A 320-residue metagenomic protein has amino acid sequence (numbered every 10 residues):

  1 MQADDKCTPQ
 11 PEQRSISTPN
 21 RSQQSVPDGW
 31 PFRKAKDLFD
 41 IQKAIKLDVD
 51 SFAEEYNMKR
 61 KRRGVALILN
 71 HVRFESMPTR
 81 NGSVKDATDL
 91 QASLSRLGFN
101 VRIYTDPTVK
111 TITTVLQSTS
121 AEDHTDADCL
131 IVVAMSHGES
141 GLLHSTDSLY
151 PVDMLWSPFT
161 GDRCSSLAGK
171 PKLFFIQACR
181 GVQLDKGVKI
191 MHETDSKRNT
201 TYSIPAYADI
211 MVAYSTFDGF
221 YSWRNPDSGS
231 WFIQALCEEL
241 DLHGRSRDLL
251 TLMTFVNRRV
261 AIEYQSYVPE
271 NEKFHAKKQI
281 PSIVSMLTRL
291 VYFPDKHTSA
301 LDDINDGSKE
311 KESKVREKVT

Functional and structural regions predicted by a protein language model:
M1-T320: Cysteine endopeptidase catalytic domains of the caspase/legumain-like
